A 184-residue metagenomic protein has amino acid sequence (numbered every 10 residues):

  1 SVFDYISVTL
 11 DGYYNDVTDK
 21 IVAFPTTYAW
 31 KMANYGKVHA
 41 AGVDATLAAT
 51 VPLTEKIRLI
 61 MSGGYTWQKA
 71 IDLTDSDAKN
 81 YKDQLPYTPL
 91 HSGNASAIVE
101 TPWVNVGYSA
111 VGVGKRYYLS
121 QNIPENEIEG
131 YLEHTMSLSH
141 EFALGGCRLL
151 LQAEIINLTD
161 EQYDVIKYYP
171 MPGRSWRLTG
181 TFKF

Functional and structural regions predicted by a protein language model:
S1-D4, L47-L53, L59-M61, K69 (+4 more regions): Outer-membrane beta-barrel proteins
D4, A29, A41, I57 (+4 more regions): Exposed loop/turn and edge beta-strand positions of beta-sandwich/beta-sheet ligand-binding modules
S7-V17, K31-L119, T159: Gram-negative outer-membrane beta-barrel transporters
G12-T18, P25-T27, S62-T66, P124-I128 (+2 more regions): A signal for specific C-terminal beta-sheet/loop modules enriched in small/flexible residues with GP/PG/PP motifs
V22-T26, L73-A78, Y118-I123, Q162-K167: Short acidic, glycine/proline-rich loop/turn micro-motifs
T26-Y28, G36-A40, Q84-L90, E125-Y131 (+1 more regions): Transmembrane beta-barrel outer-membrane domains
G112-L119, E127-E129, L138-F184: C-terminal beta-signal and adjacent terminal beta-strands/loops of Gram-negative outer-membrane beta-barrel proteins
